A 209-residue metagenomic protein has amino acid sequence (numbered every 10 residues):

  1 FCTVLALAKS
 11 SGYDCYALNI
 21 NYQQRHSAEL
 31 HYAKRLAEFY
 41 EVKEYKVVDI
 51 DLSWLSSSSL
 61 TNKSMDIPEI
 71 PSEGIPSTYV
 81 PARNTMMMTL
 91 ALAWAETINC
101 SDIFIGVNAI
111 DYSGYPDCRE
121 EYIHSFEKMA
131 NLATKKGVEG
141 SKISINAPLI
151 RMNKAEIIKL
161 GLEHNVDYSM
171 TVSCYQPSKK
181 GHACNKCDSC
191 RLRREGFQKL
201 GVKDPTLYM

Functional and structural regions predicted by a protein language model:
F1-H164: ATP-dependent adenylation/nucleotidyltransferase module used to activate substrates
R25, K34-L36, S178, Q198-G201: Alpha-helix termini
H164-N185: Immediate flanking context of iron-sulfur cluster ligation sites
K180-A183, D188-M209: Iron-sulfur (Fe-S) cluster-binding segments and ferredoxin-like electron-carrier domains, especially [2Fe-2S]
